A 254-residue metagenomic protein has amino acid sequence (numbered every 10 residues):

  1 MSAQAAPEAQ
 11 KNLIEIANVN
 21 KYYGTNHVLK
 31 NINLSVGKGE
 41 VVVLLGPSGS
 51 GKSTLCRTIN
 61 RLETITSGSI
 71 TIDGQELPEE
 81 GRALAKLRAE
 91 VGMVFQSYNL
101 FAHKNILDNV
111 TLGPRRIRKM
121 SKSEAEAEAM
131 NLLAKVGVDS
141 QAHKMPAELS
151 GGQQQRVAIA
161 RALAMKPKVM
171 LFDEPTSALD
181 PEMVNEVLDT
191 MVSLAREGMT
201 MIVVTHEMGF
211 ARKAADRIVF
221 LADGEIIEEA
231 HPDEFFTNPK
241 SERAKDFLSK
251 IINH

Functional and structural regions predicted by a protein language model:
S2-A3, E229, D233-H254: C-terminal boundary and immediately downstream tail of ABC-type ATPase nucleotide-binding domains
A5-P7: Short stretches within intrinsically disordered, low-complexity N-terminal or propeptide regions
A9-P232: ABC family nucleotide-binding domain
